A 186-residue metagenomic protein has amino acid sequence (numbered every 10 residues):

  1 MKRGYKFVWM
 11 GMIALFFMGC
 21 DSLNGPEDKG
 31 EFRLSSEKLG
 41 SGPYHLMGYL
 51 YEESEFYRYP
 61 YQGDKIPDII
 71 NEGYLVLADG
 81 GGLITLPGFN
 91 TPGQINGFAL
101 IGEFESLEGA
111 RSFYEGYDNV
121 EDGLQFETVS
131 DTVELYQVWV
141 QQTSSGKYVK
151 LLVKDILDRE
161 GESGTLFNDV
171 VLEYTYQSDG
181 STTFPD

Functional and structural regions predicted by a protein language model:
M1-W9: Bacterial N-terminal signal peptides that target proteins for export
F16-G19: C-terminal motif of bacterial Sec signal peptides marking the signal peptidase cleavage site
D21-D186: Surface-exposed, beta-sheet-biased, low-hydrophobicity segments with strongly acidic/polar composition
